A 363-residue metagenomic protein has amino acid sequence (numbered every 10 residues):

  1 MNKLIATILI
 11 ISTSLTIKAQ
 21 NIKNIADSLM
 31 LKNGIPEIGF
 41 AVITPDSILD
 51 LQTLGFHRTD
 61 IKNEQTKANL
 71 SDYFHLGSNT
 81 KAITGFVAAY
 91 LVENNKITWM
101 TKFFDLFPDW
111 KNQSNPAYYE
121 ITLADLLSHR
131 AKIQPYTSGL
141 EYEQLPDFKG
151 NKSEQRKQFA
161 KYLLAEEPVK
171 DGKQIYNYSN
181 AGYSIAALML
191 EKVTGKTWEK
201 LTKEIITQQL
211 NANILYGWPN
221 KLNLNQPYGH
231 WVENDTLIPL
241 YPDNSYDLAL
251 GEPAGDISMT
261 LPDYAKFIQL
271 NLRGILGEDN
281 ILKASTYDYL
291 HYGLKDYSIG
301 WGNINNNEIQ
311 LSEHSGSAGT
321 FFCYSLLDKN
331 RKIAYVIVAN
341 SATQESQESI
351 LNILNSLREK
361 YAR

Functional and structural regions predicted by a protein language model:
M1-I22: Bacterial Sec-dependent N-terminal signal peptides
I22-F74, K96: Short, conserved catalytic-motif segment at the N-terminal edge
A26, F40, D46, H75-F103 (+3 more regions): Active-site SXXK
S47, F56, N115-S317: Short, surface-exposed loop or secondary-structure junction motifs that flank catalytic or metal-binding residues
T98-S114, Q208-Q209: Short, glycine/proline-biased beta-turn/loop segments that scaffold the active-site neighborhood
N307-Q310, S341-R363: Short, gly/Ser/Thr-rich active-site loops of penicillin-recognizing serine hydrolases
G319-C323: Short, surface-exposed coil-to-beta transition loops
Y324-S341: Short, well-ordered beta-strand elements
